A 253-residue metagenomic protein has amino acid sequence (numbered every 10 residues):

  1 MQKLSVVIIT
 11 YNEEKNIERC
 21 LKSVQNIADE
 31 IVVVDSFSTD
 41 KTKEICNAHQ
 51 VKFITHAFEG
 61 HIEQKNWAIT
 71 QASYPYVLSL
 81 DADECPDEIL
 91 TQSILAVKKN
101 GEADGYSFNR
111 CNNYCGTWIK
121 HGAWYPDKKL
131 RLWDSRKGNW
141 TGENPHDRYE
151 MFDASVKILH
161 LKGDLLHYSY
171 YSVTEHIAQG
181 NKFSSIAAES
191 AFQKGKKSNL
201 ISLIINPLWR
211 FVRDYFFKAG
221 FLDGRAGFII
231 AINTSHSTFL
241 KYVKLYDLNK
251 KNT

Functional and structural regions predicted by a protein language model:
M1-S23, T253: N-proximal low-complexity "stem/linker" segments adjacent to membrane-targeting elements
K3, D29-E30: Residues at the starts of beta-strands that form the adenosine-phosphate
E18, D40-H49, I89-L90: Acidic helix N-cap motif at the loop->helix transition within catalytic regions of sugar-transfer enzymes
S23, I27, D35-E44, D81: A conserved acidic beta->alpha catalytic loop
A28, Q50, A72-Y74, S155: Short, well-ordered alpha-helix to beta-strand connector turns
H56-A72: Glycine-rich, basic loop-to-helix element that forms the pyrophosphate-binding segment of sugar-nucleotide handling
N66-I69, L80, D87-N252: Catalytic-site signature of metal-activated, phosphate-bearing donor transferases, centered on the GT-A/GT-A-like
V77: Short aromatic/hydrophobic "clamp" motif used to bind/position activated sugar donors
